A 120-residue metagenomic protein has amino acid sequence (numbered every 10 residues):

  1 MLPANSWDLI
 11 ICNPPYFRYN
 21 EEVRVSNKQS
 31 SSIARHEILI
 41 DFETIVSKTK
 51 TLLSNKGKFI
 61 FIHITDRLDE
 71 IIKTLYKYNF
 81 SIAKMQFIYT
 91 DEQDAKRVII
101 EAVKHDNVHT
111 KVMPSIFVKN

Functional and structural regions predicted by a protein language model:
M1-I10, R18: A short acidic, Gly/Pro-enriched loop at the edge of an enzyme's catalytic core that lines a small-molecule cofactor
W7, V23-N27, T74-K77: Short, glycine/charged-enriched secondary-structure capping and boundary segments
I10-N13, A102: Conserved S/T- and glycine-rich ATP-binding loop of Class I adenylate-forming
N13-Y16, T65, D106: Short, flexible active-site-adjacent loop segments at beta-strand->alpha-helix junctions, enriched in small/polar
P14-T44: Mobile active-site "lid"/loop adjacent to the S-adenosyl-L-methionine
I38-A95, I100-E101: Conserved Class I SAM-dependent methyltransferase catalytic core
Y89-N120: SAM/dcSAM-binding transferase cores
